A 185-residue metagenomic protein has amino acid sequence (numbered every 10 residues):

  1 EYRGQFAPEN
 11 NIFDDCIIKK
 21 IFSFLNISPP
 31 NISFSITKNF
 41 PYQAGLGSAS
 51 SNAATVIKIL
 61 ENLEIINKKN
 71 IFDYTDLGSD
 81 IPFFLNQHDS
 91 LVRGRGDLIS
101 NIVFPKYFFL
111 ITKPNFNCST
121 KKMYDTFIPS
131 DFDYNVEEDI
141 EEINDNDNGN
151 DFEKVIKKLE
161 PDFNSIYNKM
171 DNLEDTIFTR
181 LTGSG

Functional and structural regions predicted by a protein language model:
E1-A44, E61-K68, F104, K113: ATP-binding N-lobe of GHMP and related small-molecule kinases
E1-I12, T75, E141-N150: Short, basic/glycine-rich phosphate-binding loops at helix/coil junctions that contact nucleotide phosphates
S35, F178-T182: Short glycine-rich phosphate-binding loop at a beta-alpha junction
A44-K69, F83: DPxDG-like acidic metal-binding loop motif
S48-A49, L181-G185: Glycine-rich beta-strand-to-loop/alpha-helix junction loops that act as flexible
K68-L77: Short, well-structured alpha-helical segments that form the helix of a local strand-helix-strand
F84-F178: Conserved, helical-rich catalytic subdomain that frames metal- and/or nucleotide-binding sites in enzyme alpha/beta
